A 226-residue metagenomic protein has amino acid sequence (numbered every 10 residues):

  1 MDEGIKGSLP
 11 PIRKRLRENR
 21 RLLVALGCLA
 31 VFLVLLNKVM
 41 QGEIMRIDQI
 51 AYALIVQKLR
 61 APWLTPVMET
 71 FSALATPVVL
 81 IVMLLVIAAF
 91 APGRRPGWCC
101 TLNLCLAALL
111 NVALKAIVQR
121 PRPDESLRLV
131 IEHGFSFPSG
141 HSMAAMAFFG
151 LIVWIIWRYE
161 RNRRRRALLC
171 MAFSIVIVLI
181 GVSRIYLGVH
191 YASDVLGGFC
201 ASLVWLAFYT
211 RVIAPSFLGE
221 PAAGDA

Functional and structural regions predicted by a protein language model:
M1-V79, A116-V118, R122-V130: N-terminal transmembrane-helix/juxtamembrane module of multi-pass inner/ER membrane proteins
E3-G7, L127-A226: Membrane-embedded catalytic cores of phosphoryl/pyrophosphoryl-handling enzymes
L16-R21, E69, R94, E160-C170: Membrane-water interface of alpha-helical transmembrane segments
R20-V24, V78-V82, G97-L102, A167-S174 (+2 more regions): Hydrophobic alpha-helical transmembrane segments
G27, V31, T101-A113, C200 (+1 more regions): Hydrophobic, lipid-facing residues on alpha-helical transmembrane segments of integral membrane proteins
V31-L35, L106-L114, I175-R184: Aromatic-anchored segments of alpha-helical transmembrane domains
F32, L36, L64, L110 (+4 more regions): Alpha-helical membrane-inserting segments
M45, V82-L84, A89-A167: Membrane-interface loops
